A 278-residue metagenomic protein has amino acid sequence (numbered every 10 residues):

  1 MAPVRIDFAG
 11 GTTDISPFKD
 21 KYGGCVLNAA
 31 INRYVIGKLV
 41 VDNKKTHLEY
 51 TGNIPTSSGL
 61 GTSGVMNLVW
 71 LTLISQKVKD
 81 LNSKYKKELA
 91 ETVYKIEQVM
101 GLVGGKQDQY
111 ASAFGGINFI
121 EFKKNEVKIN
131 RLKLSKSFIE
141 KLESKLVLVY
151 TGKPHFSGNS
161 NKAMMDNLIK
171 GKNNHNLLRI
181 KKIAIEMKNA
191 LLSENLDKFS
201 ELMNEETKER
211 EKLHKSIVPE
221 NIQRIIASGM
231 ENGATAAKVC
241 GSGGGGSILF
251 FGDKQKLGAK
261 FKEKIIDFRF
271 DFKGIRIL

Functional and structural regions predicted by a protein language model:
M1-A9, D14-D20, N28, N32-D42 (+6 more regions): C-terminal nucleotide
G24: Conserved N-terminal helical subregion
S63, G241: Short, conserved phosphate/pyrophosphate- and ester-handling motifs at nucleotide-, phospho-/glycolipid
V65-K77: Stable alpha-helical structural segments in soluble proteins, enriched in small hydrophobic residues
G243-G245: Glycine-rich nucleotide-binding loop
